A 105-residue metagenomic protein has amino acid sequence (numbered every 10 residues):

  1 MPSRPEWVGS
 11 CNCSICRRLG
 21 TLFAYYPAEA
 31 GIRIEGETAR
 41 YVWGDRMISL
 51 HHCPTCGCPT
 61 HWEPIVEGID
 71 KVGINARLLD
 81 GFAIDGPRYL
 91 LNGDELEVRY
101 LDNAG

Functional and structural regions predicted by a protein language model:
M1-G105: A short Gly-Trp-Pro
